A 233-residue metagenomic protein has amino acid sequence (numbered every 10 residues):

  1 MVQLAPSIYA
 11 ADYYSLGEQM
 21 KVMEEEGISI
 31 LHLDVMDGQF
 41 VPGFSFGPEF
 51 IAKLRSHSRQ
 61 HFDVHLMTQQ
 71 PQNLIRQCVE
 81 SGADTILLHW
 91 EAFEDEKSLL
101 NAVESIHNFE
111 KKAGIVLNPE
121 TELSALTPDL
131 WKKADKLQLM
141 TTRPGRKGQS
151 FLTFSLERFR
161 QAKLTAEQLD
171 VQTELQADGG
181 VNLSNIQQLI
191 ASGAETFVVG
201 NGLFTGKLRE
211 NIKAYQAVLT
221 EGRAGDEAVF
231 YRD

Functional and structural regions predicted by a protein language model:
Q3-I8, L31-L33, L54, F62-L66 (+5 more regions): Hydrophobic faces of well-ordered beta-strands that scaffold small-molecule active sites in alpha/beta enzyme cores
L16, M23, D34, C78 (+6 more regions): Conserved, mostly hydrophobic/aromatic
Q19-M20, Q70-E80, E120-A134, G179-F197: Catalytic cores of alpha/beta
E24-S29, H57-R59, V79-I86, S105-A113 (+2 more regions): Glycine-enriched alpha-helix->loop->beta-strand junction motifs that scaffold or abut catalytic
L33-S105: N-terminal active-site wall of soluble small-molecule enzyme domains
D37-S45, E49, P119, T127-P128 (+5 more regions): Glycine/Thr-rich beta-alpha phosphate-binding loop at enzyme active sites
I86-E94, Q138-Q149, S192-I212: Glycine-rich phosphate-binding active-site loops on the catalytic face of alpha/beta enzymes
A102, I106, I190, F204-D233: C-terminal helical cap(s) of enzyme catalytic domains, especially alpha/beta-barrels
